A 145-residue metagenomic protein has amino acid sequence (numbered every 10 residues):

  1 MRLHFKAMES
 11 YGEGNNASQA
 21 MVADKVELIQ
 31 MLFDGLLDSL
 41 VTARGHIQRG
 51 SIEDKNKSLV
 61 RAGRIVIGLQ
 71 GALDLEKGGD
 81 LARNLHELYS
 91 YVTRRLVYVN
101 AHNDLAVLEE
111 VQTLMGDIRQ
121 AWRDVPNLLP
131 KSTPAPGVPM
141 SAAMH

Functional and structural regions predicted by a protein language model:
M1-T42, Q48-R49, D54-V60, I67 (+5 more regions): N-terminal intrinsically disordered, cationic/polar leader segments that include organellar targeting peptides
